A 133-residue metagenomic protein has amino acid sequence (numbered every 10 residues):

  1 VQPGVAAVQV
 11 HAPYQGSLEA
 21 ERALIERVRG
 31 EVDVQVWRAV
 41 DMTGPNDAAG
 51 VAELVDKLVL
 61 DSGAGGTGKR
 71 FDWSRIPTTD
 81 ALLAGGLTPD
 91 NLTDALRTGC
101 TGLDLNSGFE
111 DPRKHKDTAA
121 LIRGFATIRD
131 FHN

Functional and structural regions predicted by a protein language model:
V1-A12, L54, L58: Active-site beta->alpha loop and helix N-cap motifs at the rims of alpha/beta catalytic domains
Q15-L103, R113-N133: Short loop-to-alpha-helix "cap/lid" segments that border enzyme active sites across diverse enzyme classes
S107: Active-site donor-binding loop signature of nucleotide-sugar glycosyltransferases
E110: Rossmann-like adenosine-cofactor binding region
